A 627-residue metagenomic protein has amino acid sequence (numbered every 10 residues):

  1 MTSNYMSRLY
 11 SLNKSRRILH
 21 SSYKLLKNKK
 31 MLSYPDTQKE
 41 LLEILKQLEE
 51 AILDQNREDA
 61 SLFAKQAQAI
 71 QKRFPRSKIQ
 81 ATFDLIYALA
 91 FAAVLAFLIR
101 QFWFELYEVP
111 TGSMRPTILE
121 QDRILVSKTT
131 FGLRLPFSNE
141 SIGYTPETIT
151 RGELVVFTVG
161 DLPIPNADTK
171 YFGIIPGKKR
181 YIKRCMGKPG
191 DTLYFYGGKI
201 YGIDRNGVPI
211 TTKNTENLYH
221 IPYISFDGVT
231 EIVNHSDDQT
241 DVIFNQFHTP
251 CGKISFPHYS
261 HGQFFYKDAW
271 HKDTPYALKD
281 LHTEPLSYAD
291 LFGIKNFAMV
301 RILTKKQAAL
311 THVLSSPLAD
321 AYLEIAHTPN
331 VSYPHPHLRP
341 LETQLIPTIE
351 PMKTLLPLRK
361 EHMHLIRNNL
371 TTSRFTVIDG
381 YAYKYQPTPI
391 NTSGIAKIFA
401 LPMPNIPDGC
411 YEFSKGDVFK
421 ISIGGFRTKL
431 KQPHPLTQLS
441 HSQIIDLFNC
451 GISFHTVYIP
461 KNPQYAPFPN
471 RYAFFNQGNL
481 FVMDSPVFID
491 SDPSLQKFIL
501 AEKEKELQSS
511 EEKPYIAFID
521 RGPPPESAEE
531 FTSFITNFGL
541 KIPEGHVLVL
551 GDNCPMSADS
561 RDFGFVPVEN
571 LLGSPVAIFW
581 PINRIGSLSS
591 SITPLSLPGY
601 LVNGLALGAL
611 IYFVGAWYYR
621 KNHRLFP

Functional and structural regions predicted by a protein language model:
M1-P627: Extended hydrophobic leader/signal-anchor segments used for secretion and membrane insertion
